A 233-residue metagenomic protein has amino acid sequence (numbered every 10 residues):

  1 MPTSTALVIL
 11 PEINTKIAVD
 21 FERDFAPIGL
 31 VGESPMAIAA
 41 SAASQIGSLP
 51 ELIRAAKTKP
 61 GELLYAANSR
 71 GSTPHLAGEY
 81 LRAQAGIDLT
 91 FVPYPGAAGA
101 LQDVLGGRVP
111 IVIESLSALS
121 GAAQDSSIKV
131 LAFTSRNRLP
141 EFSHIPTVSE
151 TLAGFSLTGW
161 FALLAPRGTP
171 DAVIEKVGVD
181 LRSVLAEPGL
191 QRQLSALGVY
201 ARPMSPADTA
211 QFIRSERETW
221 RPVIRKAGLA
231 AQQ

Functional and structural regions predicted by a protein language model:
M1, I38, Y65, F91 (+4 more regions): Generic preference for hydrophobic
M1, K59-L63, I87, L105-E114 (+2 more regions): Alpha-to-beta junction loops
M1-A6, A97, E114-L119, T134-R136 (+2 more regions): Beta->alpha turn/N-cap motifs
E12-G99, V148, A153, T158-Q193: Hinge/capping helix and adjacent helix->loop/strand transition within the periplasmic-binding protein
A26, L52, D125-L139: Conserved helix-loop-beta element of the AMP-binding
S48, P93, G107-R108, S115 (+5 more regions): Conserved functional loop/turn residues at catalytic and ligand-binding sites
Y80-Q84, A98-R108, V112, S117-D125 (+1 more regions): Short helices/loops that flank or line small-molecule/ion binding pockets
A83-A85, H144, D171-Q233: An extracytoplasmic/periplasmic, membrane-proximal ligand-sensing/linker region
